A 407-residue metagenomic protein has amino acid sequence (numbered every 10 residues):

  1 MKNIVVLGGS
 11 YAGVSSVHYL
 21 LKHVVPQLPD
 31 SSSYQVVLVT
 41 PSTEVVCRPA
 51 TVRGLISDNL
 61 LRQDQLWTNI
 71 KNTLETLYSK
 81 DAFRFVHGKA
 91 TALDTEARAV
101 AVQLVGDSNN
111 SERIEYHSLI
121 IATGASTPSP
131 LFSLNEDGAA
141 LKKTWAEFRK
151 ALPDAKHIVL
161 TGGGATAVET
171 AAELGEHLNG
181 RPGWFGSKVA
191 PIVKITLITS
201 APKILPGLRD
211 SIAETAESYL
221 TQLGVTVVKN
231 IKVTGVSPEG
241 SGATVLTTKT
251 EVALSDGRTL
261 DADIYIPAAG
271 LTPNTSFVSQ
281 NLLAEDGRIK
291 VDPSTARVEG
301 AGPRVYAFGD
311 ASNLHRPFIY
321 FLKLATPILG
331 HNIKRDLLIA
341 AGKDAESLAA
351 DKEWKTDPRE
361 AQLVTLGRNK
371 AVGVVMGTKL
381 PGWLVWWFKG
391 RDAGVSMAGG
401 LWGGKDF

Functional and structural regions predicted by a protein language model:
M1-V86, A172-L208: Beta1-alpha1 glycine-rich phosphate/pyrophosphate-binding loop at the start of Rossmann-like nucleotide-binding domains
V5, L38, T76, K80-V159 (+1 more regions): FAD-binding core/adjacent interface of flavoenzyme oxidoreductases
G9, G88, A97, P317-I319 (+1 more regions): C-terminal, flexible cofactor-proximal segment of oxidoreductases
S10-G13, G164-A167, T326: Catalytic nucleophile loop
Q35-T40, A167-G180, P191, T196 (+2 more regions): Active-site substrate-recognition segment that forms the wall of the catalytic cavity or substrate channel
E44, A125-T127, L271-P273, N369: Short glycine-rich anion-binding loops that position phosphate/pyrophosphate groups of nucleotides and phosphorylated
D81-G88, A92, E96, P182-P293 (+3 more regions): A Rossmann-like FAD-binding core segment of flavoenzymes
A139-K156, T259-A325: FAD-site-proximal beta/loop scaffold in flavoenzymes
